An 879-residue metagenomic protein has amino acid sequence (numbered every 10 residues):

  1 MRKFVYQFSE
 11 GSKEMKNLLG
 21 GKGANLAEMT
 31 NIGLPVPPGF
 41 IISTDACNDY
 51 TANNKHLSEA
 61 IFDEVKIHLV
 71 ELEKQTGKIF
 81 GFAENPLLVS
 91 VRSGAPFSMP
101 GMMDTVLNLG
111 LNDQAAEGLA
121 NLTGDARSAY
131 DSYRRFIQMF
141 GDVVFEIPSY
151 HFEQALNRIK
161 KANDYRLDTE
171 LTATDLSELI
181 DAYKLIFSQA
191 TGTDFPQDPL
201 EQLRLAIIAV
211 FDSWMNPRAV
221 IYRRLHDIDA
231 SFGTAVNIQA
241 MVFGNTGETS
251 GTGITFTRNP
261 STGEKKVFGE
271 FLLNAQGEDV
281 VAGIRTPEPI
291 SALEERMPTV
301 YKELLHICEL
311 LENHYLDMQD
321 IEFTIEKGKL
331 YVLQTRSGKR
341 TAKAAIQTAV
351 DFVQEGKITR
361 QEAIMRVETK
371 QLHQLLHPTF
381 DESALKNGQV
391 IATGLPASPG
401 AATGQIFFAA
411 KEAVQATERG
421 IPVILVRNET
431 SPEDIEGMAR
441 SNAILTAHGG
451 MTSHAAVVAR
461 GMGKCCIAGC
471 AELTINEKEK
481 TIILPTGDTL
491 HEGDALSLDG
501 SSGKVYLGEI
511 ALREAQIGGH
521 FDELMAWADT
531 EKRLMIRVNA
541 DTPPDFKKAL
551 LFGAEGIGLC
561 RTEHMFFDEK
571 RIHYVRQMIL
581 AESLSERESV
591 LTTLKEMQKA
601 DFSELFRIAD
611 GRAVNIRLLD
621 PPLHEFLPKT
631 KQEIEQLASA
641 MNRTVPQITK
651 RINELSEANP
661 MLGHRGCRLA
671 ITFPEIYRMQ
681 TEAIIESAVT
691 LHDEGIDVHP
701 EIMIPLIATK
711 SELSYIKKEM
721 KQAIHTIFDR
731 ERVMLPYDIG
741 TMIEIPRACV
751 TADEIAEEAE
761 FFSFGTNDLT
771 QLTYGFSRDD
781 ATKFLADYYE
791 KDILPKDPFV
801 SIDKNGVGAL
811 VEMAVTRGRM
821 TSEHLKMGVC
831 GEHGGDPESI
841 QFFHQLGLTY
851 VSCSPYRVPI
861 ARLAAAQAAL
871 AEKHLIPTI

Functional and structural regions predicted by a protein language model:
M1-G388, Q415-T417, I421-I424, S431-E436 (+10 more regions): Nucleotide/phosphate-binding sheet-loop regions of phosphoryl- and nucleotidyl-transfer enzymes
S12-M15, S398-R440, V807-E823: C-terminal accessory/binding modules appended to enzymatic or scaffolding proteins
F40, A447-G449, A468-A471, C560 (+2 more regions): Short beta->alpha connector loops at strand-helix junctions that form conserved, small/polar/Pro-enriched
E64, E472-Y506, A511: S4-like RNA-binding module at protein N-termini
I67, R223-I228, I364-Q415, P422-V423 (+6 more regions): Long, charged amphipathic helices and adjacent flexible linkers at domain junctions
R92, I517-H520, W527-I879: Conserved alpha/beta-domain cores
A443-G487: Membrane-bilayer interface helices and TM-boundary transition segments
